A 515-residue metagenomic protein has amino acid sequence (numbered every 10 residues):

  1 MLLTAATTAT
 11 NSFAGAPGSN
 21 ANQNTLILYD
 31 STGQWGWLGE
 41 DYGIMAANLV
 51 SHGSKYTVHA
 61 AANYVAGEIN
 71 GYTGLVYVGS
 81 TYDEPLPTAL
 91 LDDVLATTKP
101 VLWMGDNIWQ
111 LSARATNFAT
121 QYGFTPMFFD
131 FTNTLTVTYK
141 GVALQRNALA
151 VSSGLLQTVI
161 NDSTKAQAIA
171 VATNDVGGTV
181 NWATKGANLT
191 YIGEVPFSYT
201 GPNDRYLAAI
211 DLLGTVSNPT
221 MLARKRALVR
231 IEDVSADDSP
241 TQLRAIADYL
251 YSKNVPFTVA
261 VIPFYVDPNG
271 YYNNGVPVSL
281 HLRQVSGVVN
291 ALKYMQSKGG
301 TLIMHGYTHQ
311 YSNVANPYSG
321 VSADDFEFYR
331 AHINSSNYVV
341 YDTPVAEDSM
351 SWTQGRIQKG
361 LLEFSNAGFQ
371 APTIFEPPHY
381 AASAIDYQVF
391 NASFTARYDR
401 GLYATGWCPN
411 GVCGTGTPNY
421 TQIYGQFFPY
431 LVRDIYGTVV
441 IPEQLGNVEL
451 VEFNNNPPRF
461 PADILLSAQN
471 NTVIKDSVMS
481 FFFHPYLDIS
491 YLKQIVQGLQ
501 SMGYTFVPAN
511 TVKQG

Functional and structural regions predicted by a protein language model:
F13-G71, A223, L250, V259: Aromatic-Pro/Gly-enriched surface loop or interdomain linker that acts as a lid/target-recognition segment
Q34-L38, A61-G67, G79-L86, W109-Q110 (+10 more regions): Acidic-and-aromatic substrate-binding clefts and catalytic sites of carbohydrate-active enzymes
V58, L213-A223, T241, A245-P268 (+4 more regions): C-terminal domain-boundary segment and adjacent tail
Y77, T81-A148: A glycine-rich, often tryptophan-bearing local segment used as a flexible ligand/cofactor-contacting loop or short
W109, P256, A260-I385, L445 (+1 more regions): Metal-dependent polysaccharide deacetylase catalytic core of the NodB/CE4 family, i.e., the active-site-bearing domain
N133-N188: Catalytic beta-strand/loop cores that center a nucleophilic Ser/Cys/Thr and support acyl-enzyme chemistry
T173-R226: Non-catalytic propeptide/linker segments at domain boundaries
R226-A236, P240, S351-Q354, Q358-I374 (+2 more regions): Catalytic grooves of carbohydrate-active enzymes
